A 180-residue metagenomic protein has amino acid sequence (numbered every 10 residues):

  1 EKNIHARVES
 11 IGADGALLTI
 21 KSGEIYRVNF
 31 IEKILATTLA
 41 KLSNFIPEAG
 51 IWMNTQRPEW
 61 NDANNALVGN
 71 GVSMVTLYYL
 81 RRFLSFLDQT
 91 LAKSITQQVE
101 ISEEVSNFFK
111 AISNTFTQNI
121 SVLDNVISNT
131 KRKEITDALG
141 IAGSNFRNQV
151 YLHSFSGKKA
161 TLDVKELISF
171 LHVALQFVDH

Functional and structural regions predicted by a protein language model:
E1-H180: Acidic, mature catalytic/reactive cores of soluble proteins
